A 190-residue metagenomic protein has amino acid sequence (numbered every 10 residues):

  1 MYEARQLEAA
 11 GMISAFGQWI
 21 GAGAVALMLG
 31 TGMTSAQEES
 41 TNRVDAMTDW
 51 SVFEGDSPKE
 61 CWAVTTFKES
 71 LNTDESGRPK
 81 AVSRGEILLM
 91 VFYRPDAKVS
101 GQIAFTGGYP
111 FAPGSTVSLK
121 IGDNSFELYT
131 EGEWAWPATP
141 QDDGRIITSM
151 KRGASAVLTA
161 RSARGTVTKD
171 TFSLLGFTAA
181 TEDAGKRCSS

Functional and structural regions predicted by a protein language model:
Y2-A4, S35-S190: A generic "folded-domain core" signal
E3-G23: Bacterial N-terminal signal peptides that target proteins for export
G11, T31-M33, S51: Generic low-complexity, intrinsically disordered sequence content enriched in small uncharged/hydrophobic residues
W19, L27-S35: C-terminal segment of classical bacterial N-terminal signal peptides
